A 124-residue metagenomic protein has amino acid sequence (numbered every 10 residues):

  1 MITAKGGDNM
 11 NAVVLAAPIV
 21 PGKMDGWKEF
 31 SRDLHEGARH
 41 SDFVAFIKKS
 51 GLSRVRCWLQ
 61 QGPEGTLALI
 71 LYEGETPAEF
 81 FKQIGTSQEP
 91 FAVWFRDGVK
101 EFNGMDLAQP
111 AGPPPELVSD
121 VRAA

Functional and structural regions predicted by a protein language model:
M1-N9: Short, Lys/Arg-enriched N-terminal segments with co-localized hydrophobic residues within the first ~10-30 amino acids
T3, H40-A68: Short, glycine- and small/hydrophobic-rich beta-strand elements in well-ordered beta-sheets
N11-P18: Active-site-flanking beta-strand signature of metal-NTP-handling nucleotidyl enzymes and homologous cyclase-like
L15, W27, I70: Hydrophobic pocket/interface hotspot
G22-G37: Amphipathic alpha-helical segments
R32, R54, G65-L69, N103-A108 (+1 more regions): C-terminal and inter-domain tail/linker signature
H40-L52, E73-P113: An amphipathic, aromatic/His-enriched active-site/gating alpha helix that lines ligand/cofactor pockets
A108-A124: Local beta-strand/beta-hairpin segments that build beta-sheet-rich folds
